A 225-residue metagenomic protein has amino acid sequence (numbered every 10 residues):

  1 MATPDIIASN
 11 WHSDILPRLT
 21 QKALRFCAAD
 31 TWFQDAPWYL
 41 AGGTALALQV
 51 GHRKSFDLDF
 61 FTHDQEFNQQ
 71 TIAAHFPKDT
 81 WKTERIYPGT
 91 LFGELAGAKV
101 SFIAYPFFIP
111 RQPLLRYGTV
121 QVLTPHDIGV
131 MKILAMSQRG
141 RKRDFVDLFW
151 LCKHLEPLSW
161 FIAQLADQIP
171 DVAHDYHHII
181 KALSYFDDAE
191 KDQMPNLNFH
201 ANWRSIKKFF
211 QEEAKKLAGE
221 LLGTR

Functional and structural regions predicted by a protein language model:
M1-R225: Compositionally biased terminal segments of proteins
